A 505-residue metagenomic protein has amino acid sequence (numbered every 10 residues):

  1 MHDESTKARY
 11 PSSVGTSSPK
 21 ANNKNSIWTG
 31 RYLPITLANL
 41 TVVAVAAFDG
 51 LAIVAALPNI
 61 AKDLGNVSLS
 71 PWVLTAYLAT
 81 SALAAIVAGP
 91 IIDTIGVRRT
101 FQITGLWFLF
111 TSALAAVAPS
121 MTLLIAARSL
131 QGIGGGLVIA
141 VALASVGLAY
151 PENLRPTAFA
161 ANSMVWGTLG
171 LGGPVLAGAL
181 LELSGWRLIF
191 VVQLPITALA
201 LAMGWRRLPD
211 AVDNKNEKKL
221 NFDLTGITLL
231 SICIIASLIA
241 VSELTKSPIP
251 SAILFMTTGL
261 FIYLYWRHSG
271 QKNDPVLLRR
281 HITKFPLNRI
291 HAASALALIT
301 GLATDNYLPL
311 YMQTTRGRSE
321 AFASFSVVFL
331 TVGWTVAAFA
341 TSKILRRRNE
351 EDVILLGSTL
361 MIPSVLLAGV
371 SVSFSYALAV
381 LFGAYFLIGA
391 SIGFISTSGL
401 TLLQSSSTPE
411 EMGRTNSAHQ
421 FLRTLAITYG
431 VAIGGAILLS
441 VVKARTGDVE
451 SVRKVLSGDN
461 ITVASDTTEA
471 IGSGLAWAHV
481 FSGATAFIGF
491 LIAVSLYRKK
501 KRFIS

Functional and structural regions predicted by a protein language model:
H2-E4, R9-S13, P19-I35, T462-S505: Transmembrane-helix exit segments and adjacent C-terminal regions of multi-pass membrane proteins
R31-A55, S68-A76, R98, T111 (+2 more regions): 12-transmembrane solute porter fold
A46, L74-Y77, S81, F108 (+11 more regions): Structural signature of transmembrane alpha-helices in multi-pass secondary transporters
L51-V54, A140-L143, A161, W166-G178 (+4 more regions): Glycine/proline-centered helix-kink
I60-A61, I91-I92, L176-S184, V241 (+4 more regions): Interfacial helix-cap and linker-helix signal at transmembrane-aqueous boundaries of multi-pass secondary transporters
A85-T225: Helix-loop-helix hairpins in multi-pass membrane proteins, especially solute transporters
E182-A293, T300: Hydrophobic transmembrane-helix bundles of small-molecule transporters
E182-L194, S242-S251, S440-A484: A membrane-interface helix-boundary motif in multi-pass transporters
